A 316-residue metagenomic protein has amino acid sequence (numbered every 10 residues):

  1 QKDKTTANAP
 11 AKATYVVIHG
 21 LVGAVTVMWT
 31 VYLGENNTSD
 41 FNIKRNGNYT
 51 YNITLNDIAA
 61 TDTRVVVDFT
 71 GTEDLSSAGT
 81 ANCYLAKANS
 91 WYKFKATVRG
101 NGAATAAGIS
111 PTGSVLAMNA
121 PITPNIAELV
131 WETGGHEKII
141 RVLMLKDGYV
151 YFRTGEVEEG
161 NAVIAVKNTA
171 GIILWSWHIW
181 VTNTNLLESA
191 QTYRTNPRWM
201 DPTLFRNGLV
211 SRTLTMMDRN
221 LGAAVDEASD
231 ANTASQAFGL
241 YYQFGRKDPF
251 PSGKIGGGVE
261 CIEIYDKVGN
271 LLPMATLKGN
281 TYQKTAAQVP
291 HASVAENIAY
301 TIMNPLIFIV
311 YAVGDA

Functional and structural regions predicted by a protein language model:
Q1-L143, N161-V163, L174-R206: Extracytoplasmic cysteine-anchoring/structural motifs
A7, R153-G155: Residues embedded in well-ordered secondary-structure elements
G20-V22, E156, N168-A170: Surface-exposed loop/turn motifs at beta-strand-loop junctions within extracellular Ig-like and Fibronectin type III
A24, D57, A170, N183-N185 (+2 more regions): Short loop/turn segments at secondary-structure transitions that flank enzyme active sites
Y49, V166-K167, R219: Generic structural signal for bulky hydrophobic/aromatic residues embedded in well-ordered secondary structure
N119, I126, E137-Y151, E158-A162 (+1 more regions): Short aromatic-cysteine micro-motif
